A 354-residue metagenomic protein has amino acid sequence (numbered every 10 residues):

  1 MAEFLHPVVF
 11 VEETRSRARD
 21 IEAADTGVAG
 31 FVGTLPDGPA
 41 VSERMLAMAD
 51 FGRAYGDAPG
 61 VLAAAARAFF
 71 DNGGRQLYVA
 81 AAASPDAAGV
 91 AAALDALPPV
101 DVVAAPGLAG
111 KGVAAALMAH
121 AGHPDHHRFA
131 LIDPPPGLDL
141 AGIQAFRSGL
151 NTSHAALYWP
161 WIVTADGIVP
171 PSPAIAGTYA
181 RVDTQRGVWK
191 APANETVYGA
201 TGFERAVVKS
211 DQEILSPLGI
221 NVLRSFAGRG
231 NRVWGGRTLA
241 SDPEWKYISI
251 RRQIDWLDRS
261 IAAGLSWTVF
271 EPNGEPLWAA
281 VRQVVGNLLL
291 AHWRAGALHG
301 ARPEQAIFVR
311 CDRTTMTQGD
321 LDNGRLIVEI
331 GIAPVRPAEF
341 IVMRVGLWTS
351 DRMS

Functional and structural regions predicted by a protein language model:
M1-A82, A92-A109, A114-A116, G122-S354: Structured, hydrophobic secondary-structure cores that serve as assembly/anchoring elements
D86-V90: Short amphipathic beta-strand starts and helix->beta connectors
